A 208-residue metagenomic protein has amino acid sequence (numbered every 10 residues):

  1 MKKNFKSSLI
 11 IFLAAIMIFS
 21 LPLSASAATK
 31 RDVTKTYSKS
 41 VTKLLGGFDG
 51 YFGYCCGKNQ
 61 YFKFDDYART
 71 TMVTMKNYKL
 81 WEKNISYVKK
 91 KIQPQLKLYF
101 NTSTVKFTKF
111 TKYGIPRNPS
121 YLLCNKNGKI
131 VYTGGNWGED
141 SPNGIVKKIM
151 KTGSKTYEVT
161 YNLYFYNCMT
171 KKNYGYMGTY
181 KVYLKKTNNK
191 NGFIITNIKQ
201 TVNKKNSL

Functional and structural regions predicted by a protein language model:
M1-F12: Bacterial N-terminal signal peptides that target proteins for export
I11-S20: Bacterial N-terminal signal peptides
F19-R31: Sec-dependent signal peptide cleavage junction
A28-T133: Core segments of small alpha/beta cavity-forming domains
T133-K199: Exposed beta-sheet edge and beta->alpha loop/turn motif
N206-L208: Short, solvent-exposed mixed-charge patches
